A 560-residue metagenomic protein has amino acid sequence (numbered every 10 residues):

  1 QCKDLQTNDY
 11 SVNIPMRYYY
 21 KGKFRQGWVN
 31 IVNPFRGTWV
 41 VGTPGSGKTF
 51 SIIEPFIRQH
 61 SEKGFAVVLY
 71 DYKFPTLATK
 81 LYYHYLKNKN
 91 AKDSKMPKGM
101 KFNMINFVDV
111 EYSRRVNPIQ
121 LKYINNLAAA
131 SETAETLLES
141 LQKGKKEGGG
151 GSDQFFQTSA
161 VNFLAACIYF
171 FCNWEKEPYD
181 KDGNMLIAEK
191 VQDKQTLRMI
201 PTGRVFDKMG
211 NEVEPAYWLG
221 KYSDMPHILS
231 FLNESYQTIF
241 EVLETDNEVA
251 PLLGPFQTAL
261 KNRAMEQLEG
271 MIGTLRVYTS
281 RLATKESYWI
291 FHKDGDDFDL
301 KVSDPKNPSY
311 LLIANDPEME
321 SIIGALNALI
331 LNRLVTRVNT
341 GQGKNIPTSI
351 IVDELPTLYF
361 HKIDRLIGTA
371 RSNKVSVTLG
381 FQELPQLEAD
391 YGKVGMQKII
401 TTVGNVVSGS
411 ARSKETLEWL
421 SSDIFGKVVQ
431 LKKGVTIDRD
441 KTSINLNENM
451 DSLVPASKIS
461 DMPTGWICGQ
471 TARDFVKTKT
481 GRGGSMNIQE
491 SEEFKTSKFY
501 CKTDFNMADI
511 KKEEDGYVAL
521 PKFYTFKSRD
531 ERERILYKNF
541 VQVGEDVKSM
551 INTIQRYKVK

Functional and structural regions predicted by a protein language model:
Q1-L5, L417-L420, T503: Short intrinsically disordered, low-complexity coil segments enriched in acidic
C2-G27: N-terminal pre-Walker A segment at the start of P-loop NTPase domains
N13, K101, Q430, N487 (+1 more regions): Ser/Thr- (and often Asn-) enriched beta-sheet segments in non-cytosolic proteins
Y18-K23, V29-V375, Y391, S460-P463 (+2 more regions): P-loop NTPase motor domains
M96, I400-T401, D461-P463, E490-S497: A short, structural micro-pattern
I367-T369, N373-S376, G380-T471: Conserved ATP-driven motor cores of ASCE-family P-loop NTPases powering translocation/secretion/packaging/pilus
M486-N487, S491-K512: Low-complexity, glycine/alanine/valine/leucine- and proline-rich hydrophobic stretches
